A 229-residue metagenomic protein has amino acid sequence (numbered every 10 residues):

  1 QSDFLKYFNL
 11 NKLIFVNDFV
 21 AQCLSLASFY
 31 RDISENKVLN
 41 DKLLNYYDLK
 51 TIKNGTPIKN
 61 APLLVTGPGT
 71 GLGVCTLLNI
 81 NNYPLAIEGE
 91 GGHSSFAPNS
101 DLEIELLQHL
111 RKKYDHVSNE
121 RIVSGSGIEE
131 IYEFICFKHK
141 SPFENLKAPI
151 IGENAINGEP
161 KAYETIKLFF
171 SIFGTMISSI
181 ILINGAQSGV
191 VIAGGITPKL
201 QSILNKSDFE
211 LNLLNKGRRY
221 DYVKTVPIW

Functional and structural regions predicted by a protein language model:
Q1-P62, E90, S95-N99, S202-R219 (+1 more regions): Glycine-rich phosphate-binding loop and adjoining helix at the ATP-binding site of ATP-dependent phosphoryl-transfer
I14, L63-G67, V191: Short glycine-aspartate micro-motif
F19, T70, G195-I196: Active-site metal-binding loops of divalent metal-dependent hydrolases
T56, I104-W229: ATP-binding/phosphotransfer module of carbohydrate and carboxylate kinases, centering on a glycine-rich
P62-L64, P68-H139: Glycine-rich phosphate-binding loop plus the immediately following alpha-helix
